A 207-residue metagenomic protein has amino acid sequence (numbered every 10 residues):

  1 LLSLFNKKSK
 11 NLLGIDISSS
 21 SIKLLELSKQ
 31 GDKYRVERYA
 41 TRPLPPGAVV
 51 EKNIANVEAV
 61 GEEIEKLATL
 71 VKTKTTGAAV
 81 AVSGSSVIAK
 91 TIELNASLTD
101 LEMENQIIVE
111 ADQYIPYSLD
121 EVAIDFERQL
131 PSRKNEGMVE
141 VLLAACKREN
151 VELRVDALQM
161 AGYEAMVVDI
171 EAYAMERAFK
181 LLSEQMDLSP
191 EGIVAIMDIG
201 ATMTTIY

Functional and structural regions predicted by a protein language model:
L1-E110, E152, G162-E164: Non-catalytic, solvent-exposed interaction/assembly segments
L12, E140-L142, V194: Short active-site oxyanion
D16, A79-S83, A144-A145, M197-G200 (+1 more regions): Short beta-strand segments
S21, K33, E136-E140, M203: A generic structural signal for beta-strand entry/edge sites
Y39-L44, A48-V49, R133, L182-Y207: Oxyanion-binding/catalytic loops of NTP- or PPi-dependent enzymes
A81-S183: Active-site neighborhood for divalent-cation/phosphate handling
